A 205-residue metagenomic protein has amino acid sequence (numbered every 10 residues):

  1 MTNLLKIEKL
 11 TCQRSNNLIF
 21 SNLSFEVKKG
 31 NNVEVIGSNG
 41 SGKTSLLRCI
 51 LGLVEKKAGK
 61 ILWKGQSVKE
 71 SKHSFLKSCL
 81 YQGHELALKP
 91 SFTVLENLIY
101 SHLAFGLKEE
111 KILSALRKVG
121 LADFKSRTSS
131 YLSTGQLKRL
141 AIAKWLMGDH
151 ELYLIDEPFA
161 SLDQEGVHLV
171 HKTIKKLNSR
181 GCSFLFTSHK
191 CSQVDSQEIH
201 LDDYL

Functional and structural regions predicted by a protein language model:
L51: Helix-to-loop junction immediately C-terminal to a conserved catalytic motif
G59-F75: Conserved ABC transporter NBD signature motif
E85, P90-G106: Q-loop/switch helix immediately C-terminal to the Walker
E109-K125: Conserved ABC ATPase "signature" region
T128-G135: Conserved ABC ATPase signature
I142: Hydrophobic anchor residue at the start of the ABC signature
Y153-E157: Catalytic Walker B motif of ABC-type/P-loop ATPase nucleotide-binding domains
